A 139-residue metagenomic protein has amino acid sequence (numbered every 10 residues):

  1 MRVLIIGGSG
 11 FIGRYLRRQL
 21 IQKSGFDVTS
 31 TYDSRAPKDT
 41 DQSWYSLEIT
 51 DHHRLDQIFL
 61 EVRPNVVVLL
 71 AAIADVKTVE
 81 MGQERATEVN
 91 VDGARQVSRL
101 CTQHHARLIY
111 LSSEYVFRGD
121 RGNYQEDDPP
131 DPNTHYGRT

Functional and structural regions predicted by a protein language model:
M1-K23: N-terminal Rossmann NAD(P)H-binding glycine-rich loop of SDR-like oxidoreductase domains
I6, T31, V67-A71, L108-S113 (+1 more regions): SDR active-site strand-loop-helix element
K23-T29: A generic structural motif
S24, V62, Q103-H104: Helix C-cap/helix->beta junction micro-motif
S30-P37, E48-I49: N-terminal Rossmann-fold cofactor-binding loop
S46-V89: NAD(P)H-binding glycine-rich loop region in Rossmannoid oxidoreductase-like domains and their noncatalytic homologs
V67, M81-I109: NAD(P)-cofactor binding segment of oxidoreductase domains
E88-Q96, V116-T139: Catalytic helix-loop patch of NAD(P)-dependent Rossmann-fold dehydrogenases
